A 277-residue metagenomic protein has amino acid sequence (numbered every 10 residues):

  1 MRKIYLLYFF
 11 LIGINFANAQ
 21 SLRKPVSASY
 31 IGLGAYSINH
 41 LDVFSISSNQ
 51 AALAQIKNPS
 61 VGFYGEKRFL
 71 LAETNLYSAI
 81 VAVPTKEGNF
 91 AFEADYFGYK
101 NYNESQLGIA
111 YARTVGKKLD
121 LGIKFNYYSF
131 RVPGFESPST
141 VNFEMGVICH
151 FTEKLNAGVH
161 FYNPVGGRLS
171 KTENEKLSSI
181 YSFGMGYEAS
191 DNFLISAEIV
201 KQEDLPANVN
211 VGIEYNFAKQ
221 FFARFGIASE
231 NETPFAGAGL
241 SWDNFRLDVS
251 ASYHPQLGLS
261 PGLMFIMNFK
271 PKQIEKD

Functional and structural regions predicted by a protein language model:
I4-G13: Sec-dependent N-terminal signal peptides
I14-A19: Sec/Tat signal peptide C-region and signal peptidase I cleavage site
Q20-D277: Subset of outer-membrane beta-barrel
